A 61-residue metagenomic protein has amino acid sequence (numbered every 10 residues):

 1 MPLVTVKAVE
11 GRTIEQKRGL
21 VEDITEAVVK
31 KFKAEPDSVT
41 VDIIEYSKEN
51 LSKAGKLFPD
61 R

Functional and structural regions predicted by a protein language model:
P2-R61: A domain-level signal for the structural core that forms small-molecule/cofactor-binding pockets and catalytic centers
